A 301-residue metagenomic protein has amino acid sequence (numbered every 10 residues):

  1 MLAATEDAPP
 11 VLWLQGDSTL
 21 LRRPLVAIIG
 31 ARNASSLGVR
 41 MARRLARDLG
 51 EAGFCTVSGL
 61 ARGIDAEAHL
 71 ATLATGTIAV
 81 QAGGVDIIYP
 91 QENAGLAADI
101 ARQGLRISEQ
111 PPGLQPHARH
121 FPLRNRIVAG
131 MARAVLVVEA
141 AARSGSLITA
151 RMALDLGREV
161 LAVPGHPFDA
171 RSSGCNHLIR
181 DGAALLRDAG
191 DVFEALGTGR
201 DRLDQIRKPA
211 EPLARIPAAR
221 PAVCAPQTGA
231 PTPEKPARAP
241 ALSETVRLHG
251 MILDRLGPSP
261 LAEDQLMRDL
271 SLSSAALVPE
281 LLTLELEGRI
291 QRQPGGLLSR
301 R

Functional and structural regions predicted by a protein language model:
M1-R301: Glycine-biased, small-residue-rich flexible motifs in mid-sequence functional cores and linkers
